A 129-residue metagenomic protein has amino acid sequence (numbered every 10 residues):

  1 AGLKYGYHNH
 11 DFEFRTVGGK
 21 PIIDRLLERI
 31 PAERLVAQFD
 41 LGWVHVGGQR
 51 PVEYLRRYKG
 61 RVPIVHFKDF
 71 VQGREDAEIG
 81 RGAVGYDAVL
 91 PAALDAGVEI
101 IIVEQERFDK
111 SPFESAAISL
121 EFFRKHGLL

Functional and structural regions predicted by a protein language model:
A1-L26: Hydrophobic, well-structured mid-protein blocks that either form specific transmembrane helices
V17-F39, W43-L129: Histidine-acidic metal/acid-base catalytic patches
